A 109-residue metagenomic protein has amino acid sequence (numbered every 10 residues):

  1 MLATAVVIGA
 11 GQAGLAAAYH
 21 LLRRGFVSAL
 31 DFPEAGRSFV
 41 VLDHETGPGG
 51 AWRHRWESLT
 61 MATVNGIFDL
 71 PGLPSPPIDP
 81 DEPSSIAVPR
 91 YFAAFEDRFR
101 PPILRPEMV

Functional and structural regions predicted by a protein language model:
L2-V41: N-terminal Rossmann-like FAD-binding beta1-loop-alpha1 element of flavoenzymes
A10, R90-F95: Amphipathic alpha-helical segments that form well-ordered structural scaffolds and often line/cohere around active
L22, G66, D97: Short polybasic/polar patches that bind polyanions
S38, H44-Y91: Glycine-rich active-site loop/strand segments that organize a redox cofactor
S38, P102-L104: Conserved beta-strand segments of alpha/beta enzyme cores
E96-P102: A structural motif corresponding to the C-terminal end of an alpha-helix and its immediate exit/capping segment
R105-V109: A conserved short coil-to-beta-strand element within the FAD-binding core of flavoproteins
